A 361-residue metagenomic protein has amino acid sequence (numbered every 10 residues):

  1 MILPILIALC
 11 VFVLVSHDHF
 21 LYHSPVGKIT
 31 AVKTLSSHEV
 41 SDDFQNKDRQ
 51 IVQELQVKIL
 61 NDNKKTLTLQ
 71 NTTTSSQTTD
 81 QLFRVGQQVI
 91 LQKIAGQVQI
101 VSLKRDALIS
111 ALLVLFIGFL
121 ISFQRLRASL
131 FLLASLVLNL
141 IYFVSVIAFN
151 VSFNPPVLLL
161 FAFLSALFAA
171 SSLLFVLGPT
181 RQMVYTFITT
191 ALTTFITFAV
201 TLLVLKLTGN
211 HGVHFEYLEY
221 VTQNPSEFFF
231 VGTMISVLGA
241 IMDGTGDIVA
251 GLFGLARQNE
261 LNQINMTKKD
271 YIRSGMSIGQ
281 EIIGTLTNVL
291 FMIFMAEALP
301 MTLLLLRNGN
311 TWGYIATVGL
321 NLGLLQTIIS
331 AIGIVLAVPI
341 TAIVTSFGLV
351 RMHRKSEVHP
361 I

Functional and structural regions predicted by a protein language model:
M1-V26: Hydrophobic secretory-pathway targeting helix
V26-F83: Membrane-cytosol interface segments
T68, L91-V101, F116-A128, I147-N154 (+1 more regions): Short juxtamembrane and helix-loop transition motifs at transmembrane-helix boundaries in membrane proteins
T74-L108: Extended, hydrophilic extramembrane loops/domains of integral membrane proteins
G118, R127-E219, N224-S236, A240: Transmembrane alpha-helical segments that form the functional core of multipass membrane systems
E227-M234, I264, K268-M276, T317 (+1 more regions): Alpha-helical membrane-protein architecture signal
D243, L252-T302: Helical hairpin unit composed of two closely spaced alpha helices linked by a short loop
S277, E281-G284, I293-I361: Hydrophobic alpha-helical transmembrane segments of membrane transport and translocation systems, primarily multi-pass
